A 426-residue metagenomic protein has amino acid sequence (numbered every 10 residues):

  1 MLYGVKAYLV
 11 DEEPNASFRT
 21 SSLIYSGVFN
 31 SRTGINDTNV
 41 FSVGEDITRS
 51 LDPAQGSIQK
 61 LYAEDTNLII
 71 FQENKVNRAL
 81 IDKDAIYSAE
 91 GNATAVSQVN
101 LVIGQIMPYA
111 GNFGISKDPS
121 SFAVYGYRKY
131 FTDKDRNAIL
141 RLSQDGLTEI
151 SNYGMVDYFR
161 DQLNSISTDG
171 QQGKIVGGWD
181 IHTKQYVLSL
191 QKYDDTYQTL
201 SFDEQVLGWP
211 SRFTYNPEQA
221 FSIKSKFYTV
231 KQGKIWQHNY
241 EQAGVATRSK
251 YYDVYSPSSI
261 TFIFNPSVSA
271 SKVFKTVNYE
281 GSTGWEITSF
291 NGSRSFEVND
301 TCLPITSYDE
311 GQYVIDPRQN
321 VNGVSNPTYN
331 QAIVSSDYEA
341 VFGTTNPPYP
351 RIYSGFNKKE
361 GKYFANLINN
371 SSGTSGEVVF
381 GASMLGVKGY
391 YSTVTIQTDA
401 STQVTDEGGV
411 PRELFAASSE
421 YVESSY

Functional and structural regions predicted by a protein language model:
M1-V43: Extended, well-ordered protein cores
L2-N15, V43-N74: A structural/positional concept
N36-A54, N100-G111: A short helix->beta-strand "capping" segment at the edge of beta-propeller domains
Q59, D65-L68, E73-T276, T283 (+2 more regions): Beta-sheet-dominated scaffold domains
G208-P210, W285, Q312, V321-N322: Tryptophan-centered motif/residue detector
F264-V268, D300-V422: Beta-sandwich interaction modules
S425-Y426: Short, intrinsically disordered N-terminal pre-domain segments
